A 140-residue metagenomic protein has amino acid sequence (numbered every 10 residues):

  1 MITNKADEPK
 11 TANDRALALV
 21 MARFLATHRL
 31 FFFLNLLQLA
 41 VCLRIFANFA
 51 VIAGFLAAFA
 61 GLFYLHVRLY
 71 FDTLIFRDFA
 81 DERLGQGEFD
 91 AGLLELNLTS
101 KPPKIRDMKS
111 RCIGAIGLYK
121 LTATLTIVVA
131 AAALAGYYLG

Functional and structural regions predicted by a protein language model:
M1-I45: Cytosolic-side membrane-entry/anchor segment at the start of a transmembrane helix
L25, I45-I52, I113-K120: Membrane-water interface of alpha-helical transmembrane segments
N35-V51, V128-G140: Juxtamembrane "helix exit" motif at the C-terminal ends of alpha-helical transmembrane segments in multi-pass membrane
F49-D81: Hydrophobic alpha-helical membrane-embedded segments
F79-I113: Solvent-exposed, non-transmembrane helices and loops of integral membrane proteins
P103-G140: A hydrophobic membrane-anchoring alpha-helix module
